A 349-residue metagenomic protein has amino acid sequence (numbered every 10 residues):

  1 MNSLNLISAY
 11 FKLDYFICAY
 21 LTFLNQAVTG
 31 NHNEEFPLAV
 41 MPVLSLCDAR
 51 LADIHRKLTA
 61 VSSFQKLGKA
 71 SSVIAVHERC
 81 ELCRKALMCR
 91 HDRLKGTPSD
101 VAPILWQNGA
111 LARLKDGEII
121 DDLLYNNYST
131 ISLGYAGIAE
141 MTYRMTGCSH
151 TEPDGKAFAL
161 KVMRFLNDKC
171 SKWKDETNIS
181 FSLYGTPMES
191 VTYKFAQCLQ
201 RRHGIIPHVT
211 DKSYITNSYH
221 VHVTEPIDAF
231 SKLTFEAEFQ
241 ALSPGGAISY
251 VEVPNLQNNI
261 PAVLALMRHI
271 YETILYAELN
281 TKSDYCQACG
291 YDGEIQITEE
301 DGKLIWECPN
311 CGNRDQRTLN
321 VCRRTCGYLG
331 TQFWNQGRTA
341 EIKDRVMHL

Functional and structural regions predicted by a protein language model:
M1-N127, C148, E152-N310, R314 (+1 more regions): Conserved catalytic cores of very large enzyme subunits
K115-D116, N127, G134, Q332 (+1 more regions): Core of folded catalytic or high-affinity ligand/protein-binding domains in predominantly eukaryotic proteins
I131-R144, R164, R324: Contiguous, well-ordered alpha-helical segments that form the cores/surfaces of helical PPI scaffolds
G134-G137, G245, G327, G337: Glycine-centered flexibility sites
M145, W173, L329-Q332: Generic recognition of well-structured, leucine-rich alpha-helical segments and adjacent helix-turn regions within
N310-L349: Long insertion/accessory domains within large nucleic-acid-processing enzymes
